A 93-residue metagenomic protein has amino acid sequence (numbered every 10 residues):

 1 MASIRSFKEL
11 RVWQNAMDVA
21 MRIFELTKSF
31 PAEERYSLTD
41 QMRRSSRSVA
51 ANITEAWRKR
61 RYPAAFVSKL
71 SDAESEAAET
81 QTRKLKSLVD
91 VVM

Functional and structural regions predicted by a protein language model:
M1-M93: Amphipathic alpha-helical assembly/interaction segments
